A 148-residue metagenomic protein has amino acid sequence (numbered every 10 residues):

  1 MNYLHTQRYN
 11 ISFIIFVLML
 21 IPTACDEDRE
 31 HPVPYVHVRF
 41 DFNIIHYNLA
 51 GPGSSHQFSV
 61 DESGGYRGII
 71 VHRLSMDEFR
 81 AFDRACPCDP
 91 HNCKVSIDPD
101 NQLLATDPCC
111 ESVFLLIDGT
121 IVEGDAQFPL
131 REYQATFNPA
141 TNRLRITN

Functional and structural regions predicted by a protein language model:
N2-F13: Bacterial N-terminal signal peptides that target proteins for export
L20-A24: C-terminal motif of bacterial Sec signal peptides marking the signal peptidase cleavage site
D26-D100, L115-L116, R131-N148: N-terminal pre-ligand scaffold of iron-sulfur
C86, T106-D107: Short cysteine-rich clusters marking metal-coordination/redox-active sites
Q102-L104: Hydrophobic transmembrane alpha-helices and their immediate loop junctions in multi-pass integral membrane proteins
C110-E111: Non-globular, low-complexity intrinsically disordered regions
